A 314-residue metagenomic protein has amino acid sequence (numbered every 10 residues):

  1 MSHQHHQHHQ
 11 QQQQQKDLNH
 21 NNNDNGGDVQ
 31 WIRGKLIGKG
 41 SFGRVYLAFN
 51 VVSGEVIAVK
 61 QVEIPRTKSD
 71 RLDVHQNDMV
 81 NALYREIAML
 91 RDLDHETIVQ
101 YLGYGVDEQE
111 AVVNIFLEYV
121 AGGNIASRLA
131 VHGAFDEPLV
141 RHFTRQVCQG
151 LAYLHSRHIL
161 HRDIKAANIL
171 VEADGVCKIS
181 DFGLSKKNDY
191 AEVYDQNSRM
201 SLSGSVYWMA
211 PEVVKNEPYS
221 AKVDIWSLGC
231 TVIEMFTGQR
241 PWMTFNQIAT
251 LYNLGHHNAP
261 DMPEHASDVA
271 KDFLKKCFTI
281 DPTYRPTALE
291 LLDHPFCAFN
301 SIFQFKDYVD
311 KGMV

Functional and structural regions predicted by a protein language model:
R44: Conserved N-lobe ATP-binding subsite of Hanks-type protein kinase domains, especially the beta3 VAIK lysine
V62-D92: Conserved N-lobe beta3->alphaC-helix segment of eukaryotic protein kinase catalytic domains
G103-G105: A short, aromatic-enriched beta-strand patch in the conserved N-lobe beta-sheet of the protein kinase catalytic domain
E110-N124, R128: Conserved short submotifs of the Hanks-type protein kinase catalytic core that shape the nucleotide-binding pocket
F143-T144: Activation segment signature within eukaryotic-like protein kinase domains
D224: Conserved catalytic-loop aspartate of Hanks-type protein kinases
